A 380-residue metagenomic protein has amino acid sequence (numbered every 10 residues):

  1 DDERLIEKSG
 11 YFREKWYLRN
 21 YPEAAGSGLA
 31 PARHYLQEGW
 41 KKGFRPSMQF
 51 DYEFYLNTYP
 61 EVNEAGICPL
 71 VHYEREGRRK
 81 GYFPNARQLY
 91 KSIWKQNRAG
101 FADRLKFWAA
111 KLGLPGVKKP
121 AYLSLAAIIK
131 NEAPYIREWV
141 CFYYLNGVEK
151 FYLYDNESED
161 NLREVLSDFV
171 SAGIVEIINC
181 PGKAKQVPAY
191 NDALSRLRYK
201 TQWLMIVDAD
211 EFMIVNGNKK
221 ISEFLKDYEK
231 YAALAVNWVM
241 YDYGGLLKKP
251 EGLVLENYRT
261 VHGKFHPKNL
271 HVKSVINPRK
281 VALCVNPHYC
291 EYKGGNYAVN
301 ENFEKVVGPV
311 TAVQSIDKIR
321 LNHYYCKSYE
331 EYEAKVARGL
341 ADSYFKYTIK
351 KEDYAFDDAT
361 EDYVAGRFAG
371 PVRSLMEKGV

Functional and structural regions predicted by a protein language model:
D1-K111: Charge-rich, low-complexity intrinsically disordered regions
Q88-C141: N-proximal low-complexity "stem/linker" segments adjacent to membrane-targeting elements
C141-N179: Acidic donor-binding segment of Leloir-type glycosyltransferases
N156, P181-G182, D208-A209, G217: Short acidic donor-binding/metal-coordinating loop in glycosyltransferase active sites
G182-P188: A short, glycine-/small-residue-rich helix N-cap motif at loop->alpha-helix starts within glycosyltransferase
P188-Y190, V215-V380: Catalytic-site signature of metal-activated, phosphate-bearing donor transferases, centered on the GT-A/GT-A-like
N191-W203: Active-site nucleotide-sugar/metal-binding loop of Leloir-type enzymes
T201-I214: Short beta-strand-to-loop acidic/aromatic patch adjacent to the donor-nucleotide binding site
